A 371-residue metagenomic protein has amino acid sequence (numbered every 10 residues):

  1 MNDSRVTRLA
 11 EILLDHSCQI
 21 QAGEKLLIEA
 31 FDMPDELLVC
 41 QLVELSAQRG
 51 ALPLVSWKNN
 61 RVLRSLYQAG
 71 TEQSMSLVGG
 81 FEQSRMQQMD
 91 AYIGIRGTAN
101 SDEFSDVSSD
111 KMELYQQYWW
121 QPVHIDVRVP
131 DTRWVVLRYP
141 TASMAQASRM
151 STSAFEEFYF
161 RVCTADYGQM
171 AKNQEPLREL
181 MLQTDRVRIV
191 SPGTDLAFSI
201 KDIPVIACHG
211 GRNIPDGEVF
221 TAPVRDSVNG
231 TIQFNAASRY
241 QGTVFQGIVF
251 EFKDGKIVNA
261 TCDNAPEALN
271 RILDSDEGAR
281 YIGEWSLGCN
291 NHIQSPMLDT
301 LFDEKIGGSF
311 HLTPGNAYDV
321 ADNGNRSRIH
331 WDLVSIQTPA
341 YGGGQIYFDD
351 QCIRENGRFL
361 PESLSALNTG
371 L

Functional and structural regions predicted by a protein language model:
M1-G230, L367-G370: Active-site bordering "gate/hinge" segments that shape substrate access to catalytic or cofactor-binding pockets
M33-P34, T98-N100, T141, I203 (+7 more regions): Short, glycine-/Ser/Thr-/acidic-enriched flexible segments
R186-I189, I248, V258, G342-C352: Short polybasic amphipathic segments
P192-G193, I200-D202, F252-D254, F348-Q351: Short acidic-glycine loop/turn motifs at beta-strand connectors
D226, Q241-V244, E251, D276-R280 (+3 more regions): A structural signal for short secondary-structure junctions
D226-R271: Long, well-ordered mid-to-C-terminal structural blocks that present hydrophobic/aromatic surfaces
N259-R326: Dual-mode signal for accessory low-complexity, basic/Gly-rich regions
M297-G370: Internal helix-turn-beta structural module
